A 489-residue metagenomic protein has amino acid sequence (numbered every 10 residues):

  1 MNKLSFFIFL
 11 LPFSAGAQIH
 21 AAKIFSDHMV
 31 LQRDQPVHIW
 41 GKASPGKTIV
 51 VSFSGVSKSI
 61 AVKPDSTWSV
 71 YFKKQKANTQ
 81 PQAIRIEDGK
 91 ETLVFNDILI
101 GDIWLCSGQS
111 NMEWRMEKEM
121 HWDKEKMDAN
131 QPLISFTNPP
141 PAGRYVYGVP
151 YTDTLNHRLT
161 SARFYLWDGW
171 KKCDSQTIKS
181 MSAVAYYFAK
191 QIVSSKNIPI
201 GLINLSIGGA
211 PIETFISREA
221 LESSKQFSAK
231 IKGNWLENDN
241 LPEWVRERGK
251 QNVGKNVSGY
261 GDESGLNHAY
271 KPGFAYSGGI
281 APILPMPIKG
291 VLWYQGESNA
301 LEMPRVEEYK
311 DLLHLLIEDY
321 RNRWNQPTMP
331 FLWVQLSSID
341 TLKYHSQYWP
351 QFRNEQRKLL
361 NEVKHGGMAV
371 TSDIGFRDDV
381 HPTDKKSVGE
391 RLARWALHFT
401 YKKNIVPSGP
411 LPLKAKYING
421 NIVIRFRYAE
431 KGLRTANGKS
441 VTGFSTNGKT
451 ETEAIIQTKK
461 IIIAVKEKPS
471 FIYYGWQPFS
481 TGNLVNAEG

Functional and structural regions predicted by a protein language model:
M1-H20: Bacterial Sec-dependent N-terminal signal peptides
Q18-G489: Cell-envelope and extracellular/periplasmic
